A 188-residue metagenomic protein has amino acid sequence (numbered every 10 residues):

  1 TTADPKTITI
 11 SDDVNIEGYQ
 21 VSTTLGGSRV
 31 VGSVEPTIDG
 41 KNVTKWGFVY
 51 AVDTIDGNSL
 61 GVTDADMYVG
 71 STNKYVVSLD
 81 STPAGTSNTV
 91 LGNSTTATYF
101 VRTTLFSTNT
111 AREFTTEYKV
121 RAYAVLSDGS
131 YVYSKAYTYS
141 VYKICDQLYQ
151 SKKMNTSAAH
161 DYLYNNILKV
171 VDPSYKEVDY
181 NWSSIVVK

Functional and structural regions predicted by a protein language model:
T2-K188: Short, surface-exposed linear motifs at loops/turns and structural transition points
